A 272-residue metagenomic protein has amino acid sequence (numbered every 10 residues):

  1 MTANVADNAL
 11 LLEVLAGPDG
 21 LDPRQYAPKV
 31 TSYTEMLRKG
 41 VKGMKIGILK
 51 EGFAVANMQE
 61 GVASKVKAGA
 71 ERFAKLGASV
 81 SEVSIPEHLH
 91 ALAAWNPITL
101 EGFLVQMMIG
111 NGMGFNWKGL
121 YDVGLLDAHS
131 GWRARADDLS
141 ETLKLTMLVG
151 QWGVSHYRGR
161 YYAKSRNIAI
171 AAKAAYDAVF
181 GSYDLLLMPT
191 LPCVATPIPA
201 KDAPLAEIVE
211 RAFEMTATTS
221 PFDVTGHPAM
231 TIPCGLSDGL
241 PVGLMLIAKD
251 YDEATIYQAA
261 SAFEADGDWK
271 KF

Functional and structural regions predicted by a protein language model:
N4: Short, conserved phosphate/pyrophosphate- and ester-handling motifs at nucleotide-, phospho-/glycolipid
L11, T255-A259: Hydrophobic side chains in well-ordered alpha-helices
V14-S220, V224, Y251, S261-F272: Amidase signature
L186, A229-T231: Short glycine-aspartate micro-motif
I232, L240-K249, I256-Y257: Short, well-ordered beta-strand elements
